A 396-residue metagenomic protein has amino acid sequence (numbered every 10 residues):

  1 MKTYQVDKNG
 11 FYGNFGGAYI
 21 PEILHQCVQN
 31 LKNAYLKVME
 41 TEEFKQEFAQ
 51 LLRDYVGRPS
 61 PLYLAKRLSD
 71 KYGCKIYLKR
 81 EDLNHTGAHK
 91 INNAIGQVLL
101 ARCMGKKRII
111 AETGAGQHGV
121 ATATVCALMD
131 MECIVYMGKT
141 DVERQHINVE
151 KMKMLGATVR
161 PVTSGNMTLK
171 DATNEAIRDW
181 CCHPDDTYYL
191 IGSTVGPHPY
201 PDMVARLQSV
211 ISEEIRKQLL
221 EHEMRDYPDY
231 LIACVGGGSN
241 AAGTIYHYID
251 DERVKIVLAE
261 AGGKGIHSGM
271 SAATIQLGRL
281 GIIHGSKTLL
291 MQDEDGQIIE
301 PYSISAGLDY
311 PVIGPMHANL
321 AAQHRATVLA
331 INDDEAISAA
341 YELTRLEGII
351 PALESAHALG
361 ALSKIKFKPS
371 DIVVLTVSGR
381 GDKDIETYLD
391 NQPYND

Functional and structural regions predicted by a protein language model:
T3-G16, Q29-K106: Positively charged, low-complexity intrinsically disordered leader regions
R80-N93, I109-G119, G165, Q208 (+5 more regions): Active-site nucleophile and cofactor-binding loops and adjacent substrate-binding regions of central metabolic enzymes
H85, A101-G138, Y227-N240, I256-A259 (+1 more regions): A short, small-residue-rich loop immediately preceding and capping a beta-strand
G87, I91-Q97, A111-M129, E143-H146 (+4 more regions): Short glycine/serine/threonine-rich phosphate/pyrophosphate-binding segments that cradle anionic phosphate groups
I110, H118-A176, H267-G278, D384-P393: Active-site-proximal loop->helix
K170-D179, D186, V195-V254: Glycine-rich ThDP/TPP pyrophosphate-binding loop and its adjacent helix/strand module within ThDP-dependent enzymes
T173-I177, C181-P199, D250-R253, L258-I349 (+1 more regions): Active-site/ligand-binding loops adjacent to catalytic centers
V235, S239, G243, D333-Y394: Claisen-condensing/thiolase-fold acyl-transfer catalytic domains that form or cleave C-C bonds in fatty acid
